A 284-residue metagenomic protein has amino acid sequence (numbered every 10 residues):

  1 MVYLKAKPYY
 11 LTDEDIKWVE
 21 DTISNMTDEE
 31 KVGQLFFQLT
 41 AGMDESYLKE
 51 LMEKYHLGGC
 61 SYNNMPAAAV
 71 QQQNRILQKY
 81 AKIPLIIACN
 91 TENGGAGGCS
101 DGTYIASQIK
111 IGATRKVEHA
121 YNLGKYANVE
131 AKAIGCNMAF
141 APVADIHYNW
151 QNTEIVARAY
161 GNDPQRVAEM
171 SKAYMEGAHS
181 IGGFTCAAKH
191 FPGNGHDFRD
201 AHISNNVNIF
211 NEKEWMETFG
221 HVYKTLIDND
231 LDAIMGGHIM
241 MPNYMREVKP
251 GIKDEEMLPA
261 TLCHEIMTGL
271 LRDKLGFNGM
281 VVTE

Functional and structural regions predicted by a protein language model:
M1-Q108: N-terminal hydrophobic targeting/anchoring segments and the immediately downstream early-domain regions of hydrolases
T40-D44, C89-G97, N137-H147, A188-N194 (+1 more regions): Short glycine-enriched loops at secondary-structure junctions
A41-K54, A120-A127, E214-T225: Short, acidic/polar
S61, A139-F140, A187, M235: Conserved beta-strand positions in the central sheet of alpha/beta enzyme cores
P66-V70, A113-V129, P164-E169, K213-E217: Glycine-rich anion/phosphate-binding loops
Q72-K79, I83, G95-G97, N162-T283: Second-shell residues forming the walls of enzyme active-site clefts
N90, A127-A139, G183: Acidic-leg catalytic submotif of subtilisin-like serine proteases
S100-A113, N149-Y160, D200-N206: Surface-exposed, active-site-proximal loop segments in enzymatic domains
